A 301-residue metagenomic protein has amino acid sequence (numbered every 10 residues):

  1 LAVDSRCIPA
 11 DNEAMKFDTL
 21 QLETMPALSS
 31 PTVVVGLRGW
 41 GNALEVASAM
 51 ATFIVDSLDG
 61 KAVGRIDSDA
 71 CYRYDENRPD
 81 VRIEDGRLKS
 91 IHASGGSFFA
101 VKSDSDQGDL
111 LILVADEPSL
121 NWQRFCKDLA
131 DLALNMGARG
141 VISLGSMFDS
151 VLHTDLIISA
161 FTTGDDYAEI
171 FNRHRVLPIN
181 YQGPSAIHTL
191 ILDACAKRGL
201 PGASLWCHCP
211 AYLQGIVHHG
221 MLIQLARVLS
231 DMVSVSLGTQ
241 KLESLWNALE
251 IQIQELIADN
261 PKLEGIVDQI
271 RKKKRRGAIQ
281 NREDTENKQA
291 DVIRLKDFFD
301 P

Functional and structural regions predicted by a protein language model:
M15-A115: N-terminal short beta-loop-beta anion/metal-coordinating cradle
V35-G36, V114-A115, S143-G145, W206-H208: Short beta-strand segments
E45-A49, L120, R124, Q182 (+4 more regions): Conserved active-site and cofactor/substrate-binding residues in soluble primary-metabolism enzymes
G108, D116-Y167: Internal, conserved structured core segments that host functional sites
S150-M232: Catalytic cores of processing enzymes, dominated by hydrolases/peptidases, characterized by acidic/His-rich
L213-P301: A conserved C-terminal secondary-structure "cap"
